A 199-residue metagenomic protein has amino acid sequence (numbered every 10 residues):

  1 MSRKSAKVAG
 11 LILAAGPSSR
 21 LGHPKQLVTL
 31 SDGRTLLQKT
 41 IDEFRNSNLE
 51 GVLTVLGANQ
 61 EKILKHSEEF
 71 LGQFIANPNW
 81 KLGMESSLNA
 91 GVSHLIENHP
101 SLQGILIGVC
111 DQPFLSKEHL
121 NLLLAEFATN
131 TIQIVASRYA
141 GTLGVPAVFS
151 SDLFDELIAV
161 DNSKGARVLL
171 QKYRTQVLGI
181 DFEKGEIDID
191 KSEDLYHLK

Functional and structural regions predicted by a protein language model:
S2, K39-G104: Conserved N-terminal catalytic core of the sugar/cofactor nucleotidyltransferase
S2-A6, D155, A159-K199: Conserved alpha/beta core of the MobA/IspD/sugar-nucleotide pyrophosphorylase nucleotidyltransferase superfamily
R3-E61: N-terminal glycine-rich phosphate-binding loop and ensuing alpha1 helix
G16-S18, N59, W80, C110-P113: Short glycine-rich anion-binding loops that position phosphate/pyrophosphate groups of nucleotides and phosphorylated
L21, I63-S67, L123, L157 (+1 more regions): Hydrophobic packing residues within well-ordered alpha-helices of enzyme cores
S31, I75-N79, I180: Short beta->alpha connector loops at strand-helix junctions that form conserved, small/polar/Pro-enriched
G57-N59, N79, G83, E118 (+4 more regions): Short beta->alpha linker loops
L82-S151, D155: Conserved beta-loop-beta/alpha segment of the NTase-like Rossmann-fold superfamily that binds/positions NTPs
